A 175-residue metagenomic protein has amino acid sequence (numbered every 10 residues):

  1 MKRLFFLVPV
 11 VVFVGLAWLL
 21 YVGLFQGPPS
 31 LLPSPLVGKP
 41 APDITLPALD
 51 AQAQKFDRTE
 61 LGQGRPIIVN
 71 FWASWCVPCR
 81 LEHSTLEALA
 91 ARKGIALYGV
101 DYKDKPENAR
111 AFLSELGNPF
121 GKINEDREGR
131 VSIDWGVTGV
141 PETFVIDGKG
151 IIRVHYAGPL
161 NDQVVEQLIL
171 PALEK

Functional and structural regions predicted by a protein language model:
M1-P47, K175: N-terminal targeting signals for export/organelle localization
P42-T45, W72, Y98, I133: Conserved Rossmann-like nucleotide-binding pocket used by diverse enzymes that bind dinucleotide cofactors
I44-I68: A short beta-strand-turn-helix
G64-I67, W72-W75, G139: Short pre-active-site segment immediately N-terminal to redox-active cysteine/selenocysteine motifs in thiol-based
F71-A88: Conserved redox-active cysteine motifs that mediate thiol-disulfide chemistry, especially di-cysteine Cys-X(1-2)-Cys
A91-E128, V140: Conserved segment of the thioredoxin-like fold in thiol-based oxidoreductases
S114-P119, D126-E174: Thiol/disulfide oxidoreductase modules built on the thioredoxin-like
